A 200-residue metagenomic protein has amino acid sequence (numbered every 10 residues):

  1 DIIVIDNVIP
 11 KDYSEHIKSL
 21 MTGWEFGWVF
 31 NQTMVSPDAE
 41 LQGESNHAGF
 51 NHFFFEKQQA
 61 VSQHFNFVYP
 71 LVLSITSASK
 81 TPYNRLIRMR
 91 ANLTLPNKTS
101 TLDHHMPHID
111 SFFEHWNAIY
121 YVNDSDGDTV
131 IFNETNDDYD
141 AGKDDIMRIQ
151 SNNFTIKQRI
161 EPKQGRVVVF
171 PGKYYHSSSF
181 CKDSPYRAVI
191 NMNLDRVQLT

Functional and structural regions predicted by a protein language model:
D1-Y83: Non-heme Fe(II)/2-oxoglutarate
S62-T200: Catalytic core of non-heme Fe(II) oxygenases with the double-stranded beta-helix
